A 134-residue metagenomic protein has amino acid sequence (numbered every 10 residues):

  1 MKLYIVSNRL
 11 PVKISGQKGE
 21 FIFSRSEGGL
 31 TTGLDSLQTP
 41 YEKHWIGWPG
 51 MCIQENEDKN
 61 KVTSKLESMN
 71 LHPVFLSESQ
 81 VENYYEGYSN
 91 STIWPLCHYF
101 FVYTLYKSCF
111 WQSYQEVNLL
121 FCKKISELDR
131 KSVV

Functional and structural regions predicted by a protein language model:
M1-V134: Catalytic cores of carbohydrate-active enzymes across secretory and cytosolic contexts
